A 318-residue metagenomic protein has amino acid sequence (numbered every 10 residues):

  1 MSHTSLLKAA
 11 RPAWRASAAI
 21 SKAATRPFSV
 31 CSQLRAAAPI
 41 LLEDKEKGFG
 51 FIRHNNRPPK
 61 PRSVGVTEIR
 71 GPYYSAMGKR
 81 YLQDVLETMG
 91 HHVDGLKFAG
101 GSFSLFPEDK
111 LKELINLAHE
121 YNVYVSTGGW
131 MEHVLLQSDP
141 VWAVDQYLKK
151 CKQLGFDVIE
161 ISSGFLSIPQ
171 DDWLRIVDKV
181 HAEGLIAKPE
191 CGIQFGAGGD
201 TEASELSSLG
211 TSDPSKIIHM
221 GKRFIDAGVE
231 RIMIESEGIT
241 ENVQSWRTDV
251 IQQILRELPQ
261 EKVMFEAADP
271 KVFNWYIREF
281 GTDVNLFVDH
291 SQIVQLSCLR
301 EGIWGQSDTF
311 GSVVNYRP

Functional and structural regions predicted by a protein language model:
M1-I40: N-terminal mitochondrial targeting presequence
A37-E113: Conserved N-terminal beta1-alpha1 strand-loop-helix module at the mouth
L41-P58, L255-P318: C-terminal alpha-helical cap/extension of soluble enzyme domains
S63-R80, A99-F103, S126-A143, L166 (+1 more regions): Active-site mouth loops of central-metabolism enzymes
V64-G71, D94-F98, V125-G129, I159-I161 (+4 more regions): Hydrophobic faces of well-ordered beta-strands that scaffold small-molecule active sites in alpha/beta enzyme cores
Q83-G90, D109-N122, D145-L154, I176-G184 (+2 more regions): Acidic (Asp/Glu)-rich catalytic clusters
S104-I115, L136-D145, F165-L185, F195-G199 (+3 more regions): Active-site-adjacent beta->alpha loops and helix N-cap segments on the catalytic face of soluble alpha/beta enzymes
V158-I239: Conserved anion-binding
